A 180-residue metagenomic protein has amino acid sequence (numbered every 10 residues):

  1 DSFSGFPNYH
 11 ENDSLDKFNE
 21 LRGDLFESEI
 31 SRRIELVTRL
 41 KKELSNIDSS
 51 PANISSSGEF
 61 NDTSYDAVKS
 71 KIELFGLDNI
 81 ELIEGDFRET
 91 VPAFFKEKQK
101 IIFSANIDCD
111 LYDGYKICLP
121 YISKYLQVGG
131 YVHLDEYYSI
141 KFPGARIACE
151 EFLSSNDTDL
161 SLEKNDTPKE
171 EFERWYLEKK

Functional and structural regions predicted by a protein language model:
S2-K180: S-adenosylmethionine/decaboxylated-SAM
